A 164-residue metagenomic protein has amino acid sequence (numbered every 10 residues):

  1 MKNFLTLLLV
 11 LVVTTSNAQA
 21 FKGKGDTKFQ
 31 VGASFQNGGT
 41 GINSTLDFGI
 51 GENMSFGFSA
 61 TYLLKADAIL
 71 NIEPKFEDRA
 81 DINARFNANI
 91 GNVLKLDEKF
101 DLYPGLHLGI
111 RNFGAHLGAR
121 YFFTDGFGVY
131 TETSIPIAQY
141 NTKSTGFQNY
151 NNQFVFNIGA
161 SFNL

Functional and structural regions predicted by a protein language model:
M1-K24, L164: Cleavable N-terminal export/targeting peptides
N3-L5, F21-F29, T40, E52-F56 (+5 more regions): Outer-envelope beta-barrel architecture signal
A18-F56, F86, G91, S161-N163: Short glycine/proline- and aromatic-enriched beta-strand/turn motifs that initiate or cap beta-hairpins
A20-S34, A66-L70, K99, K143 (+1 more regions): Primarily recognizes Gram-negative and organellar outer-membrane beta-barrels
D26-S34, G57-T61, Y103-H107, E132-S134 (+1 more regions): Transmembrane beta-strands of outer-membrane beta-barrel proteins
Q30-N43, F76, G105-H116, K143-Q153: Solvent-exposed loop/turn segments connecting transmembrane beta-strands in outer-membrane beta-barrel proteins
D47-D125, F162: Gram-negative (and chloroplast) outer-membrane scaffold detector with strong preference for beta-barrel transmembrane
L63-L70, R120-L164: Predominantly the C-terminal beta-signal and adjacent terminal strand-loop region of outer-membrane beta-barrel
